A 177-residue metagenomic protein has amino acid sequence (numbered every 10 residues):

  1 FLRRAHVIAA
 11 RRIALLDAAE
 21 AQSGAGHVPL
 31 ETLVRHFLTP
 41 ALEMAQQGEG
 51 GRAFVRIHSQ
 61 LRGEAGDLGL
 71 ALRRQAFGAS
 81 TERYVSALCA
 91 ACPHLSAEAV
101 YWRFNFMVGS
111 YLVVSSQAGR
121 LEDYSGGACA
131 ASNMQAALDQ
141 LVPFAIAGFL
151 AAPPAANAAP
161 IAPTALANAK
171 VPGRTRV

Functional and structural regions predicted by a protein language model:
F1-V7: HTH DNA-binding helix-turn interface
V7, R11-G51, F104: Hydrophobic alpha-helical connector segments
A18-Q22, H58-Q60, D123-A128: Short linear capping/connector segments at secondary-structure termini
V28, T32-R35, G66-C92: Amphipathic alpha-helical packing segments from all-alpha helical-bundle domains
P29, L33, F37, G50-I57 (+5 more regions): Residue-level detector of well-ordered alpha-helical segments, enriched for hydrophobic/aromatic packing positions
T32, E49-Q75, G119-D123: Amphipathic alpha-helical segments used for helix-helix packing
F37, A41, V55-R62, M107 (+2 more regions): Short alpha-helical scaffolding segments that buttress acidic/His motifs in well-ordered protein cores
G78-V177: C-terminal peripheral helix-coil segments that are non-catalytic and often amphipathic
